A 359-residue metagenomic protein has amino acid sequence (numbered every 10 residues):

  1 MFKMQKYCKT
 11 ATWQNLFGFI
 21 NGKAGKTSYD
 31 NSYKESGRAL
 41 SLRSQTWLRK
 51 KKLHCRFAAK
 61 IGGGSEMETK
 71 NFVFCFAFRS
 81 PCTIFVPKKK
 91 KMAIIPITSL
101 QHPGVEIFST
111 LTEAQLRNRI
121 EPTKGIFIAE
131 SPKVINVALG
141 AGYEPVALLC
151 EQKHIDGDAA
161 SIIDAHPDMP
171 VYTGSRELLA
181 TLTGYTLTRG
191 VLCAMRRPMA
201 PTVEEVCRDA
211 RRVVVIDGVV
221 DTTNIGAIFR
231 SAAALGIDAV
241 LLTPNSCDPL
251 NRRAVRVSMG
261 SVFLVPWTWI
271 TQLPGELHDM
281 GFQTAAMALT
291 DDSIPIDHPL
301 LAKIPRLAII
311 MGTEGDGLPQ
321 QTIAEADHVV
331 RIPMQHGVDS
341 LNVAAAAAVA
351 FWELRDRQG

Functional and structural regions predicted by a protein language model:
K3, Y7-K9, Y29, Y33 (+4 more regions): Short, positively charged and aromatic/hydrophobic N-terminal segments
P87, M92-Q152, C247: Boundary-proximal intrinsically disordered activation/regulatory segments immediately upstream of a helical core
S131, V220-I228, L341-A346: Amphipathic alpha-helical repeat scaffolds
G140, V171, R196-D292: RNA substrate-binding interface of SAM-dependent RNA methyltransferases
P167-G184: A glycine-rich helix N-cap at a beta->alpha junction
C193, S231-L235, P244-F263, Q320-G359: Structured adenosyl-cofactor binding patch, chiefly the S-adenosyl-L-methionine
A286-V338: Active-site/ligand-binding-proximal alpha/beta "capping" segment
